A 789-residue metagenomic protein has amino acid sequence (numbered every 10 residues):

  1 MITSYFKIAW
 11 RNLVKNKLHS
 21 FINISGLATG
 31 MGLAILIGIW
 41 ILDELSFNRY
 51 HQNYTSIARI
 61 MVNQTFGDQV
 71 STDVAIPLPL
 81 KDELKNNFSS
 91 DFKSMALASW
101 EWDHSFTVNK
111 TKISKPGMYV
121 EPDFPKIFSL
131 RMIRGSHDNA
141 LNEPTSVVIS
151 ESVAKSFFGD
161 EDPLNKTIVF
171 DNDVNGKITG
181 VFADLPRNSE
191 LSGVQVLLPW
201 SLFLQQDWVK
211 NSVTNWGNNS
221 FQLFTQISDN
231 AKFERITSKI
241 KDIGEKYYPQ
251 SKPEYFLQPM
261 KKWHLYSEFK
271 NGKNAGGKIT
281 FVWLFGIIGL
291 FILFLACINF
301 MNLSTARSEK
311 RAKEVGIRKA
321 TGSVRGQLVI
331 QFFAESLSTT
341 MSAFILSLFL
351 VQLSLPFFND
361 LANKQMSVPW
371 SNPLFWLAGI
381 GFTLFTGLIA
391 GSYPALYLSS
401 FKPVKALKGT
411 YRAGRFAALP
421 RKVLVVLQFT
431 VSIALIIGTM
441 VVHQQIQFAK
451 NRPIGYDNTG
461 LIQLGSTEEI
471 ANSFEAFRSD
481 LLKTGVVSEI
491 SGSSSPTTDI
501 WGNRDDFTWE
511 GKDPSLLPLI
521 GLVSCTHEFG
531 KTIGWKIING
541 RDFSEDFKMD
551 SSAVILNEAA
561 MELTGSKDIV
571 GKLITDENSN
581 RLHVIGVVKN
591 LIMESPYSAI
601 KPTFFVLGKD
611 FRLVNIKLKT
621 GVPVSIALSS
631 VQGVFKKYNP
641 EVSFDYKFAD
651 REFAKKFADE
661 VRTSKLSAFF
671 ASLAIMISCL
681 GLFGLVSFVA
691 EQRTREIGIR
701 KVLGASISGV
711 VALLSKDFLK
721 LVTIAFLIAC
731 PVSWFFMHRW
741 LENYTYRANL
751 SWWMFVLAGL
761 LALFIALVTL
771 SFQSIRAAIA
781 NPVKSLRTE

Functional and structural regions predicted by a protein language model:
M1-R11, K15, H19, H51 (+12 more regions): Membrane-helix entry/capping segments
F6-I22, G26, A296-T339, S400-Y411 (+2 more regions): Intracellular coupling helices
N16-L45, A418-Q445, Y456, G681 (+1 more regions): Short, strongly hydrophobic transmembrane alpha-helices
G32, L36-I39, F256, S336-P403 (+3 more regions): Small-residue-rich transmembrane alpha-helices
G38, I287-V315, I389, P394-A395 (+3 more regions): A hydrophobic alpha-helix feature that marks transmembrane segments and, especially, their cytosolic C-terminal ends
L42-T65, F88-S90, R131, E190-L191 (+7 more regions): Membrane-proximal juxtamembrane linkers immediately C-terminal to transmembrane helices
E44, A58-I113, D123, K155-D160 (+4 more regions): Hydrophobic, regular-secondary-structure patches
E121-R134, V147-T280, A476-D659: Mid-to-C-terminal secondary-structure elements that act as membrane-proximal/extracytoplasmic interface segments
